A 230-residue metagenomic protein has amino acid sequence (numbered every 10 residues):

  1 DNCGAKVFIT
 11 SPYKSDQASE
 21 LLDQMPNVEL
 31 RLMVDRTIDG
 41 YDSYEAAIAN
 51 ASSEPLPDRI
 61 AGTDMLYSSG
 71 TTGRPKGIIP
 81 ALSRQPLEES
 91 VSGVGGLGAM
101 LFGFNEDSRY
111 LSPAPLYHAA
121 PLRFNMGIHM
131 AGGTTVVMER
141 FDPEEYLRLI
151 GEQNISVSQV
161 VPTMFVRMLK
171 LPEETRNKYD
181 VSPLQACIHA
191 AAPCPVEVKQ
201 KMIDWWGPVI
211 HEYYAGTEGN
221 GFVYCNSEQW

Functional and structural regions predicted by a protein language model:
N2-G4, E152-Q153: Active-site charged/polar residues at nucleotide-handling catalytic sites that mediate phosphoryl, nucleotidyl
A5, V28-E29, V181-L184: Core-facing hydrophobic residues within beta-strands of well-ordered domains
F8, S68-T71, Y110, L116 (+5 more regions): Conserved S/T- and glycine-rich ATP-binding loop of Class I adenylate-forming
S11-Y13, D35, L82, P162 (+2 more regions): Short secondary-structure boundary segments
Q17-L66, R74, S83-E88, S92-G95 (+1 more regions): ANL superfamily adenylate-forming
A18-L21, Y146, M168, M202: Hydrophobic packing residues within well-ordered alpha-helices of enzyme cores
E45-A46, D64-L66, M130, I155-V160 (+1 more regions): Gly/Ser/Thr-rich phosphate-binding loop
P86-R109, P113, Y117-S156, L171: Conserved AMP-binding/adenylation subdomain of ANL enzymes
